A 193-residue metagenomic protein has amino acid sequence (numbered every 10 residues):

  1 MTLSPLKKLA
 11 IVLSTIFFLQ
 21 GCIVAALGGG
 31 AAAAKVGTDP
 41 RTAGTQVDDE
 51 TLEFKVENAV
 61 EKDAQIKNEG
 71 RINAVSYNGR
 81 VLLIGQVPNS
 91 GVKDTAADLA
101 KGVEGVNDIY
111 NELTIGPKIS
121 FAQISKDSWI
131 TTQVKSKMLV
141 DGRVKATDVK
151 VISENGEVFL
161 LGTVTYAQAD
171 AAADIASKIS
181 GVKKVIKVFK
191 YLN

Functional and structural regions predicted by a protein language model:
T2-K7, L13-N193: N-terminal targeting leaders
